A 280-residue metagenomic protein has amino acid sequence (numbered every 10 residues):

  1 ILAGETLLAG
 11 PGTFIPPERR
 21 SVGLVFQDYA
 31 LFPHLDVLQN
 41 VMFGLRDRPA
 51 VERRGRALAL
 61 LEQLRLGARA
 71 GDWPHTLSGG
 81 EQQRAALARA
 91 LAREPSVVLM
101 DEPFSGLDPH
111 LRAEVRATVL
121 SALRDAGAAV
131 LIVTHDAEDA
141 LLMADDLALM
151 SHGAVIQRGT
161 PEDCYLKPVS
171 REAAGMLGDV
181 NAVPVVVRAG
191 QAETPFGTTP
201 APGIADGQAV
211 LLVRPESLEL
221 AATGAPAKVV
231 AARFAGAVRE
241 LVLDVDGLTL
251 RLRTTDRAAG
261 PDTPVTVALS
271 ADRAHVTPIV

Functional and structural regions predicted by a protein language model:
I1-S21: ABC ATPase NBD Q-loop/coupling interface
G4-E5, G153, F196, G247: Residue-level detection of beta-strand-connecting loop/turn positions
P11, E114, C164-K167, M176 (+2 more regions): Residues that scaffold the ATP/ADP-binding catalytic core of kinase and kinase-like folds
S21-G23, L31-E172: ABC ATPase nucleotide-binding domains
D28: Serine-hydrolase catalytic-loop signature spanning alpha/beta hydrolases and amidase-signature enzymes
Y165-A189, L212: C-terminal boundary and immediately downstream tail of ABC-type ATPase nucleotide-binding domains
V180-A182, Q191-V280: Non-catalytic connector elements of ABC transporters
